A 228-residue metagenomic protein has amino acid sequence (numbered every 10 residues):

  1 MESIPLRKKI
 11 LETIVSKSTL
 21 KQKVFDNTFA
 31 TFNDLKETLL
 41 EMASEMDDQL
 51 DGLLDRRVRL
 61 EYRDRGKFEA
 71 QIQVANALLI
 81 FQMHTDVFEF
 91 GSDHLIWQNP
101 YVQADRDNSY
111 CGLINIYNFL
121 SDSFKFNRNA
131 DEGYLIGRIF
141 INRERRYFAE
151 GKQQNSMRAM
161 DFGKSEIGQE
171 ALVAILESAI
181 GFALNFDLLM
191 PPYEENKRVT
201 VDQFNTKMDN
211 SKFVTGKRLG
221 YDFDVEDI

Functional and structural regions predicted by a protein language model:
M1-Q22: N-terminal, Lys/Arg- and Ser/Thr-rich interaction peptides
E2-K9, D55-R57, Y62-Q82, A104 (+3 more regions): Intrinsically disordered, low-complexity linear regions
T13, K17, M42, I175-S178 (+1 more regions): Residues that form generic nucleotide/phosphate-binding pockets
S18, Q22-K36, R158-Q169: Short, charged/polar micro-motifs that form catalytic or ligand-binding hotspots
K23-E69: Short N-terminal edge-element motif at the start of the domain
S44-D55, Q82-M83, F90-S92, L188-P192: Short, solvent-exposed secondary-structure capping/transition elements
R56-R145, A149-M157: Hydrophobic-cavity lipid-handling domains and compact docking modules
L135-I228: Glycine-rich, aromatic-bearing surface loops/beta-hairpins
